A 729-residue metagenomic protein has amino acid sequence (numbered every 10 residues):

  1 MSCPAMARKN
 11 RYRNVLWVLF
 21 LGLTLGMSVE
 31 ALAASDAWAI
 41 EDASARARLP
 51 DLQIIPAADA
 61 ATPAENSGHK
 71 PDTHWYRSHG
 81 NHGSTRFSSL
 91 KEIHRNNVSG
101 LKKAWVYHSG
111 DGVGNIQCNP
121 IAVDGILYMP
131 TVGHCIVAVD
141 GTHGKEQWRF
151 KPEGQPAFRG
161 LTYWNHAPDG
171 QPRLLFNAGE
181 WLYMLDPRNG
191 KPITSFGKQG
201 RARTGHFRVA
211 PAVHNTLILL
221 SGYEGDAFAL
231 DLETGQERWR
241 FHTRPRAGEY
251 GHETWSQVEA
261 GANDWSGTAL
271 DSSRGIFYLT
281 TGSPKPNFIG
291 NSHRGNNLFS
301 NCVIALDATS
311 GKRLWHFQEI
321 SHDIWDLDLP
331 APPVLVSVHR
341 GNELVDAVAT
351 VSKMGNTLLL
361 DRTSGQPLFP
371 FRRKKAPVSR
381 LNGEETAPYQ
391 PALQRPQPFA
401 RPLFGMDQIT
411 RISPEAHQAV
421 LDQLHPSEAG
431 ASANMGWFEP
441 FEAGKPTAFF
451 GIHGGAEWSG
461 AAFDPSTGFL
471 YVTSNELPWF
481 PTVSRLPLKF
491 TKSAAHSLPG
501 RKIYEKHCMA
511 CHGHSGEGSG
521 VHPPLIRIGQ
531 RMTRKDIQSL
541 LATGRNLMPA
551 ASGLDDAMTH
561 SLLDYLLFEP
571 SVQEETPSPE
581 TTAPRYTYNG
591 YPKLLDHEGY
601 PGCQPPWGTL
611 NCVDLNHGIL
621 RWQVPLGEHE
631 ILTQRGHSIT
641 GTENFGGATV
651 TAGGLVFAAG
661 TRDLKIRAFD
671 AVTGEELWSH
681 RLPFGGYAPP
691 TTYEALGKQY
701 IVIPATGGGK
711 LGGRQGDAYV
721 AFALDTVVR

Functional and structural regions predicted by a protein language model:
A34-S89, N382, A387-P398, D407-T410 (+2 more regions): N-terminal pre-domain segments of enzymes
W75-H79, V113-C135, P156-L182, H206-A227 (+9 more regions): Repeat-blade elements of multi-bladed beta-propeller folds
K103-V106, Q147-R149, P187, K191-T204 (+6 more regions): Blade-edge beta-strand/turn elements of extracellular beta-propeller and related beta-sheet repeat scaffolds
L217, I276, A494-L498, K502-E574 (+2 more regions): Extracytoplasmic electron-transfer domains, predominantly the class I c-type cytochrome c fold
A227-Q236, N296-S310, S364, T609-D614 (+1 more regions): Beta-propeller blade signature
L279-N297, W479-F490, E574-C603, T706-R714: Short, conserved, GDST-rich strand-edge loop motifs in beta-rich repeat architectures
H322-I324, L329-P332, K375-V378, A448-G455 (+3 more regions): Conserved blade-ending motifs and adjacent loop-strand segments that build the rim/top face of beta-propeller domains
G468-T473, P478, T482, T691-R729: Blade-level signature of beta-propeller repeat domains, shared across WD40, Kelch, NHL, RCC1 and BNR/Asp-box propellers
